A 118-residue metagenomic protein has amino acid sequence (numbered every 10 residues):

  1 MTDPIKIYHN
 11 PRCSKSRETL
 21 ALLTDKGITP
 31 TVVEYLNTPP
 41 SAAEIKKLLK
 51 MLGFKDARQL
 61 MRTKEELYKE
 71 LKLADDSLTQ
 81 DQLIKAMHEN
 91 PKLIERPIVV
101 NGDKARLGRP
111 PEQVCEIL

Functional and structural regions predicted by a protein language model:
M1-D3, I94-E95: Residue-level preference for short coil/turn positions at secondary-structure junctions
T2-L22, P30-Y35: Local sequence-structure signature of Cys/Sec-based thiol-disulfide redox active-site neighborhoods
N37-L118: Thiol/selenol-based redox catalytic cores and closely related redox-interacting motifs
